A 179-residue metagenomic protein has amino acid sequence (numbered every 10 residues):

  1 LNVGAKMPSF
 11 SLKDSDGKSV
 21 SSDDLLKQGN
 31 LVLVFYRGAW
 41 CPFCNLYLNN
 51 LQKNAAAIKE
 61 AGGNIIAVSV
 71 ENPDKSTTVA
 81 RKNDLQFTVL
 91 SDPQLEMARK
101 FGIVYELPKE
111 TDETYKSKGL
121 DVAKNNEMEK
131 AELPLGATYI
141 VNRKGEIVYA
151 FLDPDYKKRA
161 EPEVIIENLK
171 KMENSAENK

Functional and structural regions predicted by a protein language model:
L1-D23: N-terminal "domain-start" segment that seeds a small globular fold
A5-M7, K27-N30, D84: Extracytoplasmic
S9, L31, A137: Conserved beta-strand and immediately adjacent loop positions that scaffold enzyme active sites
S22-L51: Short active-site neighborhood of thiol/selenol oxidoreductases, capturing the structured segment around
L46-G102: Structural microenvironment flanking redox-active thiols in thiol-disulfide oxidoreductases
D92-K157: Thiol/selenol-based redox catalytic cores and closely related redox-interacting motifs
Y156-M172: A short, polar/charged loop-to-alpha-helix boundary motif
